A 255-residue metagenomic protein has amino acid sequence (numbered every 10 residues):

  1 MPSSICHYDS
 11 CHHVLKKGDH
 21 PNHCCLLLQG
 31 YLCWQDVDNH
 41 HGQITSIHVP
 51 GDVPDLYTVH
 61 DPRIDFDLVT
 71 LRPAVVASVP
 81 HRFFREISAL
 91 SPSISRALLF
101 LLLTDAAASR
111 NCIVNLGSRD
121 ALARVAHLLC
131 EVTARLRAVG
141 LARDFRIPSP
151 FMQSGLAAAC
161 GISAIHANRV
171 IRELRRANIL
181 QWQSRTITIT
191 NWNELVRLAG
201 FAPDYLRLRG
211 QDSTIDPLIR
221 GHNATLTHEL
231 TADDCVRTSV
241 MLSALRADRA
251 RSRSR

Functional and structural regions predicted by a protein language model:
M1-S10, R63: Short proline/glycine- and basic residue-enriched helix-capping loop/turn segments at helix->loop/beta transitions
S3, P21-N22, I147: Short loop/turn microsegments at loop-to-beta-strand junctions
C6, C25, S46, V69 (+4 more regions): Residues that recognize and position ribonucleotide moieties
H12-P73: Cyclic nucleotide-binding regulatory domains
S46-N111: Cyclic-nucleotide recognition modules
S93-G161: Polybasic "coupling" helices that flank or enter modular domains
A134-R255: Phosphate-/nucleic-acid-contacting segments
